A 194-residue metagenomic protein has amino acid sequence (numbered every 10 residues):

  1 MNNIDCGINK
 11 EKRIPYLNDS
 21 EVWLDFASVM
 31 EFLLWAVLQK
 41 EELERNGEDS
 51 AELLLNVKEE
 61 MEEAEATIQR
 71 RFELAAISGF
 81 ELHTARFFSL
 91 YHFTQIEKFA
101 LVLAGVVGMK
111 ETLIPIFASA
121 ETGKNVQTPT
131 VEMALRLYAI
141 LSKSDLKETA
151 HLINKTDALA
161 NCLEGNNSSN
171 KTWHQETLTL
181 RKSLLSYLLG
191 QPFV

Functional and structural regions predicted by a protein language model:
M1-V194: Intrinsically disordered, low-complexity N-terminal extensions of AAA+/P-loop NTPases that precede the structured
